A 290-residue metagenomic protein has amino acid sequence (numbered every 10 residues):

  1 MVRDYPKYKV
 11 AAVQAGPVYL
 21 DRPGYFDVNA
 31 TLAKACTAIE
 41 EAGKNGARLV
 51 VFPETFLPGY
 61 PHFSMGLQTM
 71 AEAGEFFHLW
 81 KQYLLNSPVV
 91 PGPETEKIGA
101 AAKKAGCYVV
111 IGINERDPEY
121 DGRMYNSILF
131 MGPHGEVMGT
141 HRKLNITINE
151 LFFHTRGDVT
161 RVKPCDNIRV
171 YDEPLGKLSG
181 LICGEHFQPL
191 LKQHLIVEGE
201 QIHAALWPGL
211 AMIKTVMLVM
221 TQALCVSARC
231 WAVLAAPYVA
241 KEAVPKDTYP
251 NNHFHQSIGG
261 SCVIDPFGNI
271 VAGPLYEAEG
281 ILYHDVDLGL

Functional and structural regions predicted by a protein language model:
M1-L49: N-terminal active-site segment of His-dependent metallophosphoesterases
R3, W231-L290: C-terminal beta-strand edge segments of enzyme domains
A11, L129-M131, C262, L282: Conserved hydrophobic/aromatic positions in well-ordered beta-strands
G16, F56, N114-E115, F187 (+3 more regions): Catalytic metal-binding/acid-base residues of hydrolase active sites
I39-Q68, A102, V109-V110, E185 (+5 more regions): Active-site beta-strand/loop signature of hydrolases that rely on acidic residues for catalysis
P58, M65, L129, T140-T147 (+1 more regions): Short beta->alpha transition motifs characteristic of CBS
F63-S87: A charged helix-plus-loop insertion that forms the helical arch/lid used to bind and gate nucleic-acid substrates
V89-V90, E94-A100, K104-C107, E115-I202 (+1 more regions): Active-site catalytic loop in hydrolytic enzyme cores
